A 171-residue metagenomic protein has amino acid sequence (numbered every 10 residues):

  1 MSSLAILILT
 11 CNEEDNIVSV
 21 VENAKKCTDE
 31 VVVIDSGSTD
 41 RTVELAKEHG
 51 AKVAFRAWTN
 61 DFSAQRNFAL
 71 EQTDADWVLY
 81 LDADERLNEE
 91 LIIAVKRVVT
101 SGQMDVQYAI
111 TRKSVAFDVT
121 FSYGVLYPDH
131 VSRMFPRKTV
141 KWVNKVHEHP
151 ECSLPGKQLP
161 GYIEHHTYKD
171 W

Functional and structural regions predicted by a protein language model:
M1-N23: N-proximal low-complexity "stem/linker" segments adjacent to membrane-targeting elements
S2-I8, A46-K47, A75-D76, I92: N-proximal accessory regions
S3, D29-E30: Residues at the starts of beta-strands that form the adenosine-phosphate
L4, A51-K52, D105: Short, conserved active-site loop motifs that form the nucleotide-linked donor/cofactor pocket
E14, N23, C27, D35-L45 (+2 more regions): A conserved acidic beta->alpha catalytic loop
D29, V43-Q72: Conserved donor nucleotide-binding strand/loop of the catalytic core
S63-L70, W77, L81, N88-W171: Catalytic-site signature of metal-activated, phosphate-bearing donor transferases, centered on the GT-A/GT-A-like
